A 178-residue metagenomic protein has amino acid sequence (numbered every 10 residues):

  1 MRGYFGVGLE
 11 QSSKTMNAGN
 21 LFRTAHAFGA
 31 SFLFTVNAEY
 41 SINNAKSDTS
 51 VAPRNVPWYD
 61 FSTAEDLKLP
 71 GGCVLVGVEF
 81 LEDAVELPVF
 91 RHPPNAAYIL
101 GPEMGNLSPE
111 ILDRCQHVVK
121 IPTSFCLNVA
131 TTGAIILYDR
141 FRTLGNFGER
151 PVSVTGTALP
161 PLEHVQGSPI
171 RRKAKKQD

Functional and structural regions predicted by a protein language model:
M1-D178: Post-transcriptional modification and biogenesis factors for structured RNAs of the translation apparatus
